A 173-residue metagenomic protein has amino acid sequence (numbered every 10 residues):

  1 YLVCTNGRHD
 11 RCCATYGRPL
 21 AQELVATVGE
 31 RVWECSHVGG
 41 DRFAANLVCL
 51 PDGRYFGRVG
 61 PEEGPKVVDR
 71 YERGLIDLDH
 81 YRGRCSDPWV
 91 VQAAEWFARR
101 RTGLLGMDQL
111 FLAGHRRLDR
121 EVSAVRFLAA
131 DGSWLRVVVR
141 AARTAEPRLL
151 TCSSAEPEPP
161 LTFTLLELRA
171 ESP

Functional and structural regions predicted by a protein language model:
Y1-P173: Histidine/cysteine-enriched polar flanking segments
